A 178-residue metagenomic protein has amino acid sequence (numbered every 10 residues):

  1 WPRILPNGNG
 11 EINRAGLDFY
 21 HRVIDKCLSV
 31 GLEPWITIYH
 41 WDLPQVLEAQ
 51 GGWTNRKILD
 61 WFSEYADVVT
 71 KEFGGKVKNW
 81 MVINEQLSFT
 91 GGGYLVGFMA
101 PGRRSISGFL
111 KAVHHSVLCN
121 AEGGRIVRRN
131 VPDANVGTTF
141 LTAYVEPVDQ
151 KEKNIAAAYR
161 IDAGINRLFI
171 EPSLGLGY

Functional and structural regions predicted by a protein language model:
W1: Active-site gating/metal-coordination segments in enzymes
I4-Y178: Non-catalytic scaffold segments within catalytic domains of secreted glycoside hydrolases
